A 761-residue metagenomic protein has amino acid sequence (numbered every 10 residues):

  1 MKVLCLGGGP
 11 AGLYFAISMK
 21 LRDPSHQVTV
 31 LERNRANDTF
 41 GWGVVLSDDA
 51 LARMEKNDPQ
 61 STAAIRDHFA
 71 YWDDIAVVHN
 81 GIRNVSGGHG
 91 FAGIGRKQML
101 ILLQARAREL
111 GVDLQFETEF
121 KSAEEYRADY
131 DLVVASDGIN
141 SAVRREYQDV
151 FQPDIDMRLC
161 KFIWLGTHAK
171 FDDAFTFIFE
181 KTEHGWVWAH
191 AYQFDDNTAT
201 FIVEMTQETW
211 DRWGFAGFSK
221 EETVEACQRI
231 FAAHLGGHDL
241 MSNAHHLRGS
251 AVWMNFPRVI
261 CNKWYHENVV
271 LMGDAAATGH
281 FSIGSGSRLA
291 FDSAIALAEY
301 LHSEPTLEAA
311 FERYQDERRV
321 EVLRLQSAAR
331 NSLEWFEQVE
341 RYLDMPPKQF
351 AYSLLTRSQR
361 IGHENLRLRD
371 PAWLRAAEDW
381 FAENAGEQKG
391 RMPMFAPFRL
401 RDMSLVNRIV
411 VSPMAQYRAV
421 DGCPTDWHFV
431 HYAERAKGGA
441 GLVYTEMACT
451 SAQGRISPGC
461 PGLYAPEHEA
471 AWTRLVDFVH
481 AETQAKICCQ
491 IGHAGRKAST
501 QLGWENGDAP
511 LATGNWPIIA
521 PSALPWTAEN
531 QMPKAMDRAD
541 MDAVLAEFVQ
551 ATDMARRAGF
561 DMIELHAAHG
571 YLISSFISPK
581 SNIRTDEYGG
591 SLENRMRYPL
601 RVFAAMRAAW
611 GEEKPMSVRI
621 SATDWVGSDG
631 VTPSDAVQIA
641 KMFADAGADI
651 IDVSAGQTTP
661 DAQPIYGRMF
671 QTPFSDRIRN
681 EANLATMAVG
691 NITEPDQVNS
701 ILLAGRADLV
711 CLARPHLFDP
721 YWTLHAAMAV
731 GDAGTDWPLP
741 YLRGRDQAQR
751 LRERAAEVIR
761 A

Functional and structural regions predicted by a protein language model:
K2-W72, V78, G88-Q98, G286: Glycine-rich FAD cofactor-binding loop and adjacent beta-loop-alpha segment at the N-terminus of flavoprotein
G8-S18, V134-A135, L165, S250-N331 (+1 more regions): Conserved mid-domain beta->alpha element of the FAD-binding
T29, V269-L271, V443, V710: Residue-level marker for buried hydrophobic side chains located in beta-strands that build the well-ordered beta-sheet
D48-W164, W373-A376, W380-F381: Conserved N-terminal helical subregion
R66, E299-G386: C-terminal helical "tail/cap" subdomain of flavin- and related membrane-associated enzymes
N84-H89, G95, L110, D172-R258 (+1 more regions): Conserved FAD/dinucleotide-binding core of flavoprotein oxidoreductases
S136-G138, V143, G279-H280, M414 (+1 more regions): Glycine-rich, N-terminal phosphate-binding loop of Rossmann-like dinucleotide-binding domains
W373-A761: Flavin-dependent oxidoreductase catalytic cores
